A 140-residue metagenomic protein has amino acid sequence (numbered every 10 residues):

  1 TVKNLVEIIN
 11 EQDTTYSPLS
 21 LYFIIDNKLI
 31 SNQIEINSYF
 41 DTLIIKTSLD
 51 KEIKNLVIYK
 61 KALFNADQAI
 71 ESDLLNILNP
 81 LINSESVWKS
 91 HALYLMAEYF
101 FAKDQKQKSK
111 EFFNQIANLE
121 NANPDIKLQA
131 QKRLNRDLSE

Functional and structural regions predicted by a protein language model:
T1-S48: Extracytoplasmic/periplasmic/luminal assembly and interaction segments in envelope/secretory/respiratory proteins
K28, Y39-E140: Soluble extracytoplasmic domains of inner/organellar membrane proteins
